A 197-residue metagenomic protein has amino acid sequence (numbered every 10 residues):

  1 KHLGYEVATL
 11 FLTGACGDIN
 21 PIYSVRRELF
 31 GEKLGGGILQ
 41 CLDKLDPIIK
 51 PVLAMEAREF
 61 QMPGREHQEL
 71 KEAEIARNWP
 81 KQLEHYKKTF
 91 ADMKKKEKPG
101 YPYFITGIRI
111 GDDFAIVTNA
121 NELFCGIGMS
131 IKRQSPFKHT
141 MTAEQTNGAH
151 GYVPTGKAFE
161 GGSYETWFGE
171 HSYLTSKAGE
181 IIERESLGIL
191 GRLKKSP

Functional and structural regions predicted by a protein language model:
K1-P197: Non-catalytic substrate/cofactor recognition surfaces at enzyme active-site rims
